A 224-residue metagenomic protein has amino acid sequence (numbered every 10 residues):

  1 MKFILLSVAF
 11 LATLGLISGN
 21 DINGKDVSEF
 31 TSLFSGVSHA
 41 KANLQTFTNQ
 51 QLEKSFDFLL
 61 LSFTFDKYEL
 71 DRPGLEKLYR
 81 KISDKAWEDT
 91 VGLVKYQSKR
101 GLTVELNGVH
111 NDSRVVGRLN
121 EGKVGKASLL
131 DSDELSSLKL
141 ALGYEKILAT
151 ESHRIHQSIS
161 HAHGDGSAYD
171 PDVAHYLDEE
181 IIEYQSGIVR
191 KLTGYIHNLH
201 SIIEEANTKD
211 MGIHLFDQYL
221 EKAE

Functional and structural regions predicted by a protein language model:
K2-E224: Iron-associated oxidoreductase/ferritin-like identity signal
